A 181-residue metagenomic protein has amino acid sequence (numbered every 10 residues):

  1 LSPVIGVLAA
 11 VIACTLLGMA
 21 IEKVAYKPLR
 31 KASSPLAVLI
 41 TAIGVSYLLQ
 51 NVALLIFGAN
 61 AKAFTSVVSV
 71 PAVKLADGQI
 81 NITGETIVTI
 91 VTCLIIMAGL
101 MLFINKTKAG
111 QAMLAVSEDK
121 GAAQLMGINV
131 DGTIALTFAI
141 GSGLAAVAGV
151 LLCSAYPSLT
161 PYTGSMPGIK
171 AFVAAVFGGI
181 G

Functional and structural regions predicted by a protein language model:
S2-A10, A37-V38, G84-T92, T133-T137 (+1 more regions): Alpha-helical transmembrane segments of integral membrane proteins
S2-G6, K31-S33, K74-T89, S158-Y162: Interfacial loop-to-helix junctions that mark the boundaries of transmembrane helices in multi-pass membrane
S2-I12, F138-G181: Transmembrane alpha-helical segments in multi-pass inner-membrane proteins
V4, L8-L16, A20, V24 (+5 more regions): Generic alpha-helical transmembrane segments of integral inner-membrane proteins, especially permease/transport modules
V4-I5, L36-A37, K108, G121 (+2 more regions): Residues that define the loop-to-transmembrane-helix transition and helix capping in multi-pass membrane transporters
L16-N60, K106-G110, S165-G181: Short loop segments and helix-boundary regions at transmembrane helix junctions of multi-pass inner-membrane proteins
A59-V73: Peri-membrane helix termini and adjoining interfacial loops of integral membrane proteins
Q79-L159, A171: Helix-loop-helix "hairpin" substructures at the membrane interface of multi-pass membrane proteins
